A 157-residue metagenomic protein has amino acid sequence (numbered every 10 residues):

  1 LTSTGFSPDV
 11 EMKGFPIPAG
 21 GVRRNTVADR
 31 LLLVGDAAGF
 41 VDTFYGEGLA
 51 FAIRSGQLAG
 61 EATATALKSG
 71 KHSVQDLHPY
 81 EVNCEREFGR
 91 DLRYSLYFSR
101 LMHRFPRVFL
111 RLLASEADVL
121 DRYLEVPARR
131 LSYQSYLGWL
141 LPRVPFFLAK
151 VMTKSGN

Functional and structural regions predicted by a protein language model:
L1-A62: FAD/FMN-dependent oxidoreductases across multiple families
A64-N157: C-terminal helical "tail/cap" subdomain of flavin- and related membrane-associated enzymes
